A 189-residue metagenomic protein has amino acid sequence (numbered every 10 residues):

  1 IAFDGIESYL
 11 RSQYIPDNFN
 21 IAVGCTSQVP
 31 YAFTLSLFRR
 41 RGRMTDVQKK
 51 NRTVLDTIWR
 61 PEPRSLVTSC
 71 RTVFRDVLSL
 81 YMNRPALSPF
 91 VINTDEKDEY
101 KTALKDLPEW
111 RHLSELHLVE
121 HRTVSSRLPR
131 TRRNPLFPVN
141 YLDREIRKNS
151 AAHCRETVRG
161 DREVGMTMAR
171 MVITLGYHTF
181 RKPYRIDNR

Functional and structural regions predicted by a protein language model:
I1-I6, Q28, I92-D95, N140 (+1 more regions): Short, conserved catalytic/metal-binding motifs centered on acidic residues
I1-Y81: RNase H-like nuclease fold core
R11-Y14, D98-L107: A short acidic (Asp/Glu
L78-L80, V91, V139, R144: Mixed-charge (acidic/basic) macromolecular-recognition segments
L87-T102: Acidic/histidine-rich, metal-coordinating catalytic segments
P108-L113, T123, I186-R189: C-terminal/domain-terminus segments
L113-F137, R155: RNase H-like polynucleotidyl transferase catalytic core
P135-D187: Charged alpha-helix within mobile-element recombinases
